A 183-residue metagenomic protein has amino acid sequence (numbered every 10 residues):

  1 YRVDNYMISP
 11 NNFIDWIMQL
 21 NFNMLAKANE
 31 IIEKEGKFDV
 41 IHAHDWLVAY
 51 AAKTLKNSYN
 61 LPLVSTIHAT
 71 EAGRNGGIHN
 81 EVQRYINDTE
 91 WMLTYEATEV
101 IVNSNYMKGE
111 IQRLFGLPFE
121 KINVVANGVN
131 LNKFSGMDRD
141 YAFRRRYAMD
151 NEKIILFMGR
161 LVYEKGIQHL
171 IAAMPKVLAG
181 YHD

Functional and structural regions predicted by a protein language model:
Y1-K37: A conserved catalytic-core segment of Leloir-type glycosyltransferases
H42, E96-S104: A short beta-strand/loop micro-motif in the catalytic core of glycosyltransferases that engages the nucleotide-sugar
A43-V48, I67: Short His-centered aromatic/hydrophobic patch
P62-V64, A72-M92, R139: Nucleotide-sugar donor phosphate/pyrophosphate-binding loop at the beta->alpha transition of glycosyltransferases
Y106, G128: Carbohydrate-associated surface elements
S135-A148: A short helix/loop element that forms part of the nucleotide-sugar donor recognition site in Leloir-type
N151-K153, I167-D183: A conserved nucleotide-sugar
M158-V162, V177: Short donor-sugar binding/catalytic loops of nucleotide-sugar-dependent glycosyltransferases, especially enzymes
